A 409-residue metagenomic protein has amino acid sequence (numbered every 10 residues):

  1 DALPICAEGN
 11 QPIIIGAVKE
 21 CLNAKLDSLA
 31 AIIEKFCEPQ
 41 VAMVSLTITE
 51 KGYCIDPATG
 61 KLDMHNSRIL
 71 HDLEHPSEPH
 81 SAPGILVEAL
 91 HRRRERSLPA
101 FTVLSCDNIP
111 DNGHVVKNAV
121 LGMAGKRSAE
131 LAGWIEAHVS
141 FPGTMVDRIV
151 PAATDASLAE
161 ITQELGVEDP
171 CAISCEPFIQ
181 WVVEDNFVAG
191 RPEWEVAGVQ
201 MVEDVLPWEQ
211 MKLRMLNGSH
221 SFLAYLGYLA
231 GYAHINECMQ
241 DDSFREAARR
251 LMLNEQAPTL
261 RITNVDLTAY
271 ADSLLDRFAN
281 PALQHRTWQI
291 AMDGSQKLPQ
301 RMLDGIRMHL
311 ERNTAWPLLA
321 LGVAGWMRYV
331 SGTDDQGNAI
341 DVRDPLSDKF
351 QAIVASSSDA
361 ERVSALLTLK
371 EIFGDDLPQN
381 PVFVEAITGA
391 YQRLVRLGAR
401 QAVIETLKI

Functional and structural regions predicted by a protein language model:
A2-I409: Substrate/ligand-engaging "lid" and interaction regions
